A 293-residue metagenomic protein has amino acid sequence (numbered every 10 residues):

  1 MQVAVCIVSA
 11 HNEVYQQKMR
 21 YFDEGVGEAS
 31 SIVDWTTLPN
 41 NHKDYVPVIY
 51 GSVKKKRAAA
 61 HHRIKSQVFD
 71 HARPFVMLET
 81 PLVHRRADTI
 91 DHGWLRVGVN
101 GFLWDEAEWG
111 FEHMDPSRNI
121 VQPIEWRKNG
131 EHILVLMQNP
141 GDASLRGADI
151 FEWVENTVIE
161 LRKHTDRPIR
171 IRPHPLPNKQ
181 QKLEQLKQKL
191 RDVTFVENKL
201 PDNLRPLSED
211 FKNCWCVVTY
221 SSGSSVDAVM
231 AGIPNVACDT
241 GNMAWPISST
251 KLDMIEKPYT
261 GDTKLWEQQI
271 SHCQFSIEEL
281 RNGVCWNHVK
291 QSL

Functional and structural regions predicted by a protein language model:
M1-I49, D142, Q291-L293: N-terminal pre-catalytic "stem/leader" segment of glycosyltransferase-like enzymes
C6-S9, Y50-S52, L78-L82, G130-D142 (+2 more regions): Short loop/turn segments at strand-loop or loop-helix junctions that form parts of catalytic or ligand-binding pockets
S9, V158-D202: Catalytic donor nucleotide-activated moiety binding site of glycosyltransferases and closely related
Y15-D23, R57-I64, D149-E160: Well-ordered, non-membrane alpha-helical segments in soluble/globular domains
M19-Y21, S31-T89: Extended catalytic core of nucleotide-activated donor transferases of GT-like folds
A58, D202-S249: A donor-sugar binding/catalytic signature common to diverse glycosyltransferases and related nucleotide-sugar
T89-G130, W245-L293: Leloir-type glycosyltransferase catalytic cores
P123-K179, E267, R281-W286: Active-site donor-nucleotide binding/catalytic segment of nucleotide-sugar enzymes
